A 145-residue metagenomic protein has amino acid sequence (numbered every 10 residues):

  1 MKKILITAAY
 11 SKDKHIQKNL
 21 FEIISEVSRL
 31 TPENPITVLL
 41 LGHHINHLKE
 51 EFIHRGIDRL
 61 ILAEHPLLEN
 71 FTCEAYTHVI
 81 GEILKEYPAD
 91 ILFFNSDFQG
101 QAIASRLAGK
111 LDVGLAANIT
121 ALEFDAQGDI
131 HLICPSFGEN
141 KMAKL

Functional and structural regions predicted by a protein language model:
M1-L145: N-terminal glycine-rich FAD/FM-binding segment characteristic of electron-transfer flavoproteins
